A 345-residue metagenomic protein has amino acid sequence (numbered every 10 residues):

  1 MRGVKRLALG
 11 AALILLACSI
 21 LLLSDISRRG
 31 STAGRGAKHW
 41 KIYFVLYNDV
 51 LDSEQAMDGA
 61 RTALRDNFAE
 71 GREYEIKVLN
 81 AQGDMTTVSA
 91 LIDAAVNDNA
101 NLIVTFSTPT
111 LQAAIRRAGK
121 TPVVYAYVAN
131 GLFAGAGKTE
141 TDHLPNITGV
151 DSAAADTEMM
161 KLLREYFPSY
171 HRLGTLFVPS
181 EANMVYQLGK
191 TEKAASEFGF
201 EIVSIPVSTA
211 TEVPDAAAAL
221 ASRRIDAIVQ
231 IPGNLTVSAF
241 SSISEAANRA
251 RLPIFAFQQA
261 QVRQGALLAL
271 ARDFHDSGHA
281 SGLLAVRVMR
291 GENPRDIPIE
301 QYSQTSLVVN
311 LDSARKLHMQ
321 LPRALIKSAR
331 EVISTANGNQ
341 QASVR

Functional and structural regions predicted by a protein language model:
M1-R345: Short hydrophobic alpha-helices and adjacent helix-cap/hinge residues
